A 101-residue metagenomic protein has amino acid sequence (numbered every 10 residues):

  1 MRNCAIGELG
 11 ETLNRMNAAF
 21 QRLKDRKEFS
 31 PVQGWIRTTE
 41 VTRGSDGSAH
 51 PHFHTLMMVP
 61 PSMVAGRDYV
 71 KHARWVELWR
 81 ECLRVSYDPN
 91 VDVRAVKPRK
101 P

Functional and structural regions predicted by a protein language model:
R2-Q21, K27-P101: Conserved His + Asp/Glu catalytic blocks
